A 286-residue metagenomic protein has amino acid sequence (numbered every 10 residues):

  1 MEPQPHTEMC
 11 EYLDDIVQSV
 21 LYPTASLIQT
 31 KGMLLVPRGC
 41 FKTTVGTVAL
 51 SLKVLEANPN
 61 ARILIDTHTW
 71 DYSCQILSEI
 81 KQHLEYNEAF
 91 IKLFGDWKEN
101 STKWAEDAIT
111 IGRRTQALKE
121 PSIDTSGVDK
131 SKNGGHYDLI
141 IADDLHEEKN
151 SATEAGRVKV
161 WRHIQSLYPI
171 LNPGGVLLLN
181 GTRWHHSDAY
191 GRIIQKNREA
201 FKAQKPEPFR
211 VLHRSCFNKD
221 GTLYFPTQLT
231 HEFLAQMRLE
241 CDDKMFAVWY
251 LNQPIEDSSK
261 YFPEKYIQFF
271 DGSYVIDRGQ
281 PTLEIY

Functional and structural regions predicted by a protein language model:
M1-K31: Pre-P-loop entry segment of helicase/translocase ATPase cores
S26-A49: Walker A/P-loop
T44-T47, C74-S78, D188-I194: A short acidic (Asp/Glu
G46-N58: Walker A/P-loop NTP-binding motif
D66-D129: Conserved nucleotide-state-sensing and coupling region of NTP-binding domains
A105-S166: Conserved RecA-like ASCE ATPase "motif II neighborhood" in helicase/translocase motors
A155-D220: ASCE P-loop NTPase helicase motor core
G221-Y286: ATPase catalytic-site recognition across NTP-hydrolyzing enzymes
